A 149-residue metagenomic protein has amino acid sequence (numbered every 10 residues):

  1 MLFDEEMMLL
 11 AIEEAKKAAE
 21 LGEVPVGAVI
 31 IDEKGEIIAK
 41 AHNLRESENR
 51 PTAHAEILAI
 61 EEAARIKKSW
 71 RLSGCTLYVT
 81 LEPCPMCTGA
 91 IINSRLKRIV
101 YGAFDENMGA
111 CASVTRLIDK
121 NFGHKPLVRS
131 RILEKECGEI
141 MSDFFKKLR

Functional and structural regions predicted by a protein language model:
M1-L21, I37, W70, P83-R149: Zinc-dependent deaminase
G22-V26, S73: Short, basic and Ser/Thr-rich N-terminal targeting/leader segments
V26-G35: Short beta-strand scaffold segments in enzyme catalytic cores
A39-A41: Short hydrophobic alpha-helix segments
L44-S47: A short acidic/small-residue loop/turn micro-motif
N49-A53, I57-A90: Helix-adjacent hinge/juxtasegments
